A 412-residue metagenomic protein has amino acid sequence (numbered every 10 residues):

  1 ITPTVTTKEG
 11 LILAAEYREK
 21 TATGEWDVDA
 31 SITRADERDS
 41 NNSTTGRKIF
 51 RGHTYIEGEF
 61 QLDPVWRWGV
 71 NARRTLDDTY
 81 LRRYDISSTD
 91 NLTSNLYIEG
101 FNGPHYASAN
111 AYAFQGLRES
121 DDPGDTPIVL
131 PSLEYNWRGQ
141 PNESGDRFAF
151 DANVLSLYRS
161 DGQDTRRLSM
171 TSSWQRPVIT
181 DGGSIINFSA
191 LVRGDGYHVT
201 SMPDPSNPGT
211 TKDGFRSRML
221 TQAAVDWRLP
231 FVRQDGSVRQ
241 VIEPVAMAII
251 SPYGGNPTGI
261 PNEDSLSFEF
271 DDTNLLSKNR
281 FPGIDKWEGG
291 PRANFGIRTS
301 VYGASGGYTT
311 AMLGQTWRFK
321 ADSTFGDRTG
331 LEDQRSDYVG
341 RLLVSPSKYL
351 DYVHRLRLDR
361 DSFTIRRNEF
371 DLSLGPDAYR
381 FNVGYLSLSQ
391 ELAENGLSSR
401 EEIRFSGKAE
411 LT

Functional and structural regions predicted by a protein language model:
T2-T412: Outer-membrane beta-barrel proteins and related beta-barrel translocases across Gram-negative bacteria
